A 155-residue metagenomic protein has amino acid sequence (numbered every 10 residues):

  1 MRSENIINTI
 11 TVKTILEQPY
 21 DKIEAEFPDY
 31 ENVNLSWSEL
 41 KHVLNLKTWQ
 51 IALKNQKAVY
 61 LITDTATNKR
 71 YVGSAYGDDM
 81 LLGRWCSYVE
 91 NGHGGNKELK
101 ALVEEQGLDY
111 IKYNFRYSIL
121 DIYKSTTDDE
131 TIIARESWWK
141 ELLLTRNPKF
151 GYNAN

Functional and structural regions predicted by a protein language model:
M1-R2, N91-H93, K140-P148: Short solvent-exposed strand/turn elements
M1-V72, Y76: GIY-YIG nuclease catalytic motif and its immediate N-terminal context
Y30, V89, D129-I133: Generic detection of long, well-ordered alpha-helical segments
T48, E105-Q106, L142: A generic secondary-structure signal
D78-S125: Conserved short loop/helix modules at catalytic or binding sites in compact beta-alpha or helix-hairpin-helix contexts
Y113, F150-G151: Long, charge-rich alpha-helical interaction segments
T126-T145: Domain-level recognition of nuclease-like catalytic cores that cleave nucleotide substrates
N153-N155: Non-catalytic C-terminal interaction segments of nucleic acid-processing enzymes
